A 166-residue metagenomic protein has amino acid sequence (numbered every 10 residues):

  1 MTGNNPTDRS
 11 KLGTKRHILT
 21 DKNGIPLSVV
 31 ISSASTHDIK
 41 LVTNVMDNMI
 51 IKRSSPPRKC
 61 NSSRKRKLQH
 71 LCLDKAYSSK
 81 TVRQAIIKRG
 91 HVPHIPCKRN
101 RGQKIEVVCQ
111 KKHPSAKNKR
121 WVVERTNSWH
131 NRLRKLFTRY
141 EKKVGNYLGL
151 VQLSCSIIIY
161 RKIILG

Functional and structural regions predicted by a protein language model:
M1-R89, C97-K98, S154: Polybasic low-complexity intrinsically disordered regions
I51-S54, K135, I158, K162: Generic structural signal for secondary-structure transition and capping sites
S54-K142: Helix-centered, glycine/charged polyanion-binding patches within enzymatic domains that contact phosphate-containing
L150-G166: Charged phosphate-binding loop/patch that engages nucleotide di/tri-phosphates or the phosphate backbone of nucleic
